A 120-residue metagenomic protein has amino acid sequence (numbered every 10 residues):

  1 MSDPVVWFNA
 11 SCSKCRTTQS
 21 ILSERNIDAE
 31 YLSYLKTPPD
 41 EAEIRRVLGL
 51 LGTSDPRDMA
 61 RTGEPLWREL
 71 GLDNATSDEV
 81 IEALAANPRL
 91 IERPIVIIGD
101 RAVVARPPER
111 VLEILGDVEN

Functional and structural regions predicted by a protein language model:
M1-R25, A29-Y34: Local sequence-structure signature of Cys/Sec-based thiol-disulfide redox active-site neighborhoods
Y34-N120: Thiol/selenol-based redox catalytic cores and closely related redox-interacting motifs
